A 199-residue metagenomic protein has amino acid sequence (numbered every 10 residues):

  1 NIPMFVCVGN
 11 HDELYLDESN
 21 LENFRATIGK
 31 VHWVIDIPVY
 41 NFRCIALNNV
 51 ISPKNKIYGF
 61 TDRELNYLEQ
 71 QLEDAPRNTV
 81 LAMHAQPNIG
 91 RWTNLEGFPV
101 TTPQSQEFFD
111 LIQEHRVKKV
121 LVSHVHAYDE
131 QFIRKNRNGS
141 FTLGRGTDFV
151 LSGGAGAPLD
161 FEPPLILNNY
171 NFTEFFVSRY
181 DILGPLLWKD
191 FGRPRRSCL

Functional and structural regions predicted by a protein language model:
N1-N78, N94-K119, A127-W188: Extended active-site neighborhood of metal-dependent phosphoesterases/phosphodiesterases
H124: Conserved active-site segments centered on acidic
G184, D190-L199: Acidic, His/Gly-rich catalytic cores of divalent-metal-dependent hydrolytic chemistry
